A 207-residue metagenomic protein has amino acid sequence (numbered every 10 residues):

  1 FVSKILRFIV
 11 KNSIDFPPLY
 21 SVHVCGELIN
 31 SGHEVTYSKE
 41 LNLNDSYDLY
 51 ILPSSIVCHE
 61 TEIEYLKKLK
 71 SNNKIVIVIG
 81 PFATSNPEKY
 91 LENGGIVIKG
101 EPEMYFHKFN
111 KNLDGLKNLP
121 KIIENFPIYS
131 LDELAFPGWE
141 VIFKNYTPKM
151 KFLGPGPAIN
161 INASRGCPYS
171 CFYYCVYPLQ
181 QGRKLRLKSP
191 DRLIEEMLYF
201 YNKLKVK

Functional and structural regions predicted by a protein language model:
F1-S13: Short glycine-rich His-centered loop
V2-I5, L43-S46, C175-Y177: A short alpha-helix capping/helix-coil boundary motif
F8-K11, Y50-I51, Q181-G182: A short, structure-level motif marking secondary-structure boundaries and short turns
S13-P17, N160: Short acidic-aromatic active-site loops that bind/stabilize oxyanions
F16-H23, R192: Conserved alpha-helical elements of sugar-nucleotide-dependent glycosyltransferases
Y20-E133: Glycine-rich beta-alpha loop elements in corrinoid/cobalamin-binding modules across cobalamin-dependent enzymes
P137-K207: Radical SAM [4Fe-4S] cluster-binding motif and immediate context
